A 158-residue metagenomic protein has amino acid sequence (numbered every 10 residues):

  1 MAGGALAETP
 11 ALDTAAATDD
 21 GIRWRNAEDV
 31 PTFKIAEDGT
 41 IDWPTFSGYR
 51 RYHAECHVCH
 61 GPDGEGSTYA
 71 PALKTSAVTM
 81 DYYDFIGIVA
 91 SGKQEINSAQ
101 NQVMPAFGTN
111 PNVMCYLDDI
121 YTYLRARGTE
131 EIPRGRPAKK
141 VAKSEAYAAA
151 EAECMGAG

Functional and structural regions predicted by a protein language model:
P10-D13, S67-K74, G92-E145: Axial heme c-ligation environment in periplasmic c-type cytochrome domains
A11-R51, G158: Electrostatic cytochrome c docking/interface patches
I41, T45, Y49, V78 (+3 more regions): Solvent-exposed, acidic/flexible segments
Y49-H57, G66, T79-I86, P137-A138: Sequence context surrounding c-type heme c attachment/ligation sites in exported
Y52-P62, F85, V89, M104 (+3 more regions): The canonical Cys-X-X-Cys-His
V141-G158: Short, low-complexity, Pro/Ser/Thr/Gly-rich segments in the mature regions of secreted, periplasmic
